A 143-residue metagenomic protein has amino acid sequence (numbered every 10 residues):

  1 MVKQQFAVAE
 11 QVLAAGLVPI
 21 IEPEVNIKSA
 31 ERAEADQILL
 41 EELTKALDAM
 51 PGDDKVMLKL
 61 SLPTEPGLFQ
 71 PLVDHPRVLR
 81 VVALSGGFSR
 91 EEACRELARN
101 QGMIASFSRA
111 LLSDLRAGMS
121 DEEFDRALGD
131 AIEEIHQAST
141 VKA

Functional and structural regions predicted by a protein language model:
M1, V18, E31-T64, R80-G86: Catalytic beta/alpha-barrel core
K3, E10-Q11, E22, N26-E34: Glycine- and Gly-Pro-enriched alpha-helical subdomains that act as flexible, kink-prone "lid/hinge" or packing modules
K3-A14, I38-A46, G67, P71 (+2 more regions): Alpha-helical scaffolding segments of alpha/beta enzyme cores, especially the outer helices of TIM-barrel or partial
A9-A14, P23, A83, A93: Small-side-chain structural scaffolding
A14-L17, G102: A structural motif
I20-E22, S106: Generic enzyme active-site microenvironment
P51-V141: Catalytic-face loop-and-helix region of soluble metabolic enzyme cores
